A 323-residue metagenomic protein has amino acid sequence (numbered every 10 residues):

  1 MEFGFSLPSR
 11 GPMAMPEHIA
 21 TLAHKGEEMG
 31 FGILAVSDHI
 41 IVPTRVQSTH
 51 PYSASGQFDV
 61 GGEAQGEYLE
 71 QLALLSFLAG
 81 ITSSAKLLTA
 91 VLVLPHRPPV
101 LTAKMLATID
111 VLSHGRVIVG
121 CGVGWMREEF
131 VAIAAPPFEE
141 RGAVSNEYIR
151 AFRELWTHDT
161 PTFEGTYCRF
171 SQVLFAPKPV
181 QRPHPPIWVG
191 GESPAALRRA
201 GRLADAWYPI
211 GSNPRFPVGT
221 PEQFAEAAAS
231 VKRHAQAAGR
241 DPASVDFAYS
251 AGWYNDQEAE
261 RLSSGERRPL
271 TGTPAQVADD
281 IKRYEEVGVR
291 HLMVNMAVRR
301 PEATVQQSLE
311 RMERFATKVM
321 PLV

Functional and structural regions predicted by a protein language model:
M1-V323: Active-site-adjacent structural elements that line small-molecule/cofactor binding pockets in enzymes
